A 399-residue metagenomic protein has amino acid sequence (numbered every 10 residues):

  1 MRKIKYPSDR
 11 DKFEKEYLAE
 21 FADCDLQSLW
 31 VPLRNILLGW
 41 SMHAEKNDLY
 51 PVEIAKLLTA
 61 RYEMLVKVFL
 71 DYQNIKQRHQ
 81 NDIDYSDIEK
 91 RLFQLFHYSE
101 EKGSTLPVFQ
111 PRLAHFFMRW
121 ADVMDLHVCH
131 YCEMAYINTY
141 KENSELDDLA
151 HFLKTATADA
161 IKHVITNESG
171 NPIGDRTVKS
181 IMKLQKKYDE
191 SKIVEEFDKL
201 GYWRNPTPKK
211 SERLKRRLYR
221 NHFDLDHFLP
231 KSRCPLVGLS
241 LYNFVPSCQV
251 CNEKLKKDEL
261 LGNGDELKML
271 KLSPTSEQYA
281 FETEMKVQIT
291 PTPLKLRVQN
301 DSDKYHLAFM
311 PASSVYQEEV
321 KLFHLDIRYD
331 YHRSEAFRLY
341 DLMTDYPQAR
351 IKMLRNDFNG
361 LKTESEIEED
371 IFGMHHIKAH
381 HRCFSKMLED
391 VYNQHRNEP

Functional and structural regions predicted by a protein language model:
R2-K46, H79, S86-L92, Q299-P399: C-terminal, charged low-complexity interaction regions
Y72-N143, D148-F152, S180-S191, E196 (+3 more regions): Short, charged surface segments at domain edges that flank catalytic/cofactor-binding sites
L126-C129, H222, L241, V245: Residues immediately within or flanking Cys/His clusters that coordinate Zn2+ in small zinc-binding modules
T139-E142, D226, L255-L261: Short Cys/His-rich "knuckle" micro-motifs
Y140-N167, I173: Internal, charge-rich low-complexity segments
T166-Y188: Recognition helix of helix-turn-helix/homeodomain-like DNA-binding domains that insert into the DNA major groove
E196-L218, L239-K362: Domain-exit/linker segments immediately C-terminal to small folded modules
L225-K231: Histidine-centered catalytic micro-motifs used for acid/base chemistry in nuclease and nucleotide-processing active
